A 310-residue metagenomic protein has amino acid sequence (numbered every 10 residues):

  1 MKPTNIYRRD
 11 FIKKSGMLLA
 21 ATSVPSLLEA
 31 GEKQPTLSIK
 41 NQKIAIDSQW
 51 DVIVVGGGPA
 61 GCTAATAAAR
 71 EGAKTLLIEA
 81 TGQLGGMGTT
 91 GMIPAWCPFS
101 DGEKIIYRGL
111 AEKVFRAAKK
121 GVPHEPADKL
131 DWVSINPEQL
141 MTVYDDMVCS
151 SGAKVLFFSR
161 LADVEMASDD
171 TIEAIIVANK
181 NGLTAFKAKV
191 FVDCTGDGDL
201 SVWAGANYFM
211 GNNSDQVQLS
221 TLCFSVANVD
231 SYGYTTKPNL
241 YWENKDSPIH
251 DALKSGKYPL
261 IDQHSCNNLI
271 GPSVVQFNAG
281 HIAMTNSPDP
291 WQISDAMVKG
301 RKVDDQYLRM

Functional and structural regions predicted by a protein language model:
K2-L19: N-terminal secretory signal peptides and thylakoid transit peptides that target proteins across membranes
G16-L18, A67, A73-K74, E79-D163 (+2 more regions): Conserved N-terminal/central alpha/beta ligand/cofactor-binding core
Q34-Q49: A short, basic/flexible loop-to-alpha-helix module at the beginning of a structural domain
I46-G58: Beta1/beta-strand and adjacent pyrophosphate-binding region of the FAD-binding site in flavoprotein oxidoreductases
S48-W50, N181-V190: Core beta-strand elements of the Rossmann-like FAD/NAD(P) dinucleotide-binding domain in flavoenzyme oxidoreductases
E165-T184: Conserved beta-strand-loop-beta-strand element in the redox core of flavoprotein oxidoreductases
V190, C194-D199: Glycine-/small-residue-rich beta->alpha transition segments that form the dinucleotide
L200-M310: Rossmann-like dinucleotide-binding core of oxidoreductases
